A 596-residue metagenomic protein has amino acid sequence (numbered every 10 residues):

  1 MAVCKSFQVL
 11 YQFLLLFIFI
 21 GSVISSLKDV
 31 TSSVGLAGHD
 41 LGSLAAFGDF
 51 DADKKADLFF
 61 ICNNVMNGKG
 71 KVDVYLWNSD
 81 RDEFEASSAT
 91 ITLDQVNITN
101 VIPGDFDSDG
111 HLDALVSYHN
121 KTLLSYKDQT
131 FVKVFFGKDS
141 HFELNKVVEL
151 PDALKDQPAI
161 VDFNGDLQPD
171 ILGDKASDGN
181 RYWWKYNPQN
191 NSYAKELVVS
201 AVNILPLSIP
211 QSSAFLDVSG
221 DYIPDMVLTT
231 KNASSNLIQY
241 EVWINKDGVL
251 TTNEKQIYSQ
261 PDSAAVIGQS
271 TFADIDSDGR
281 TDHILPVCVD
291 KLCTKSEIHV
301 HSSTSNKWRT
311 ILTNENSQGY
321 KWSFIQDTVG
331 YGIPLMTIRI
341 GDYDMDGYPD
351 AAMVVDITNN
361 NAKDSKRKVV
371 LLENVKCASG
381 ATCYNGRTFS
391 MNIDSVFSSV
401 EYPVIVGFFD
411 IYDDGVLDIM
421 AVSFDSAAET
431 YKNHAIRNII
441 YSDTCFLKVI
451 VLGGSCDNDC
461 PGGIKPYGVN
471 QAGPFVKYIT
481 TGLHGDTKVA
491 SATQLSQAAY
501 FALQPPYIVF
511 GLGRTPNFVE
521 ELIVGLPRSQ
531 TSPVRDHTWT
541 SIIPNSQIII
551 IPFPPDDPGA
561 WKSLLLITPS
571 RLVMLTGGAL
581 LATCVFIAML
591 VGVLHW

Functional and structural regions predicted by a protein language model:
S6-S25: Cleavable N-terminal signal peptides of Sec/SRP-targeted secreted and luminal proteins
G21-V30, N67-A89, T122-K146, G179-V198 (+5 more regions): Beta-propeller blade repeat segments, especially FG-GAP/WD-type strand-to-loop junctions in 6- to 7-bladed propeller
S33-A46, T90-I102, V147-A159, A201-A214 (+6 more regions): Repeat-based blade/solenoid architectures
V34-N64: Beta-strand-rich domains and repeat architectures in extracellular enzymes and scaffolds, especially beta-propellers
A46-A52, P103-S108, I160-G165, A214-G220 (+3 more regions): Structural signature of eukaryotic scaffold interfaces centered on beta-propeller domains
A52-N63, S108-Y118, G165-D174, G220-T229 (+3 more regions): Acidic/hydrophobic-patterned starts of short beta strands in beta-sheet-rich repeat architectures
D80-D162, L167, I171-G173: A generic tandem-repeat structural signature
A378-V404, Y412-L417, A421-W596: Gly/Ser/Thr/Pro-enriched helix-cap/hinge segments flanking short amphipathic alpha-helices
